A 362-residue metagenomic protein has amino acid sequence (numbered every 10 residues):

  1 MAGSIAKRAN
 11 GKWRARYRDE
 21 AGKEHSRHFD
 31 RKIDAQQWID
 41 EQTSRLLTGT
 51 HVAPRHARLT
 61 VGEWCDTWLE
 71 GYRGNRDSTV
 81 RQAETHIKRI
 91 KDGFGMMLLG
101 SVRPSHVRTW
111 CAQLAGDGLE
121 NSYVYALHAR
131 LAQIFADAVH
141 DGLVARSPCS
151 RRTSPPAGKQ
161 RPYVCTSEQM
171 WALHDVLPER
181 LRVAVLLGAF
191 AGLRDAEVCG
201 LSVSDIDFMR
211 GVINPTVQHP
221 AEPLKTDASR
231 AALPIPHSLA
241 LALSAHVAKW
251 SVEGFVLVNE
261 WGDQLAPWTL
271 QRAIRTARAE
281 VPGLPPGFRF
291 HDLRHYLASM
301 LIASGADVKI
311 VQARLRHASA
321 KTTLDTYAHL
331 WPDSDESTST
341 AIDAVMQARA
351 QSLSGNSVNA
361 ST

Functional and structural regions predicted by a protein language model:
M1, A53, G116, D175 (+8 more regions): C-terminal secondary-structure termini that scaffold catalytic or DNA-interacting sites
G3, K7, D19, E24-K32 (+5 more regions): N-terminal core-binding DNA-recognition domain of tyrosine site-specific recombinases/integrases
G11, N121-A129, H140, V144-L201 (+7 more regions): Basic, Lys/Arg- and aromatic-enriched nucleic-acid-binding interface segment
W13-R18, A35, I213-P215, I235: Short beta-strand motif preference
D30-L46: A short, charged, amphipathic alpha-helix used as a generic interaction element across diverse proteins
A53-T60, G100, A145-R146, A157 (+4 more regions): Major-groove DNA-contacting interfaces characterized by cationic-aromatic clusters
D117, N121, W171-R182, A191 (+5 more regions): Short, basic (Lys/Arg/His-rich) helix/loop patches that form interaction surfaces in the mid-to-C-terminal regions
D205-V212, A306-T326: Short, polar N-cap/turn motifs at the start of nucleic acid-interacting alpha helices
